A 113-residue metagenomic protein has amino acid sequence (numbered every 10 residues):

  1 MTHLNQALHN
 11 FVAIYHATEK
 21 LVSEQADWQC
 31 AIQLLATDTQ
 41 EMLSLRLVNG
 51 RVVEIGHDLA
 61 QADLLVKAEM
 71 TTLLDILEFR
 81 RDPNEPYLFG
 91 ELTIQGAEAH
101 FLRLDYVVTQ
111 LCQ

Functional and structural regions predicted by a protein language model:
M1-Q113: Feature captures hydrophobic
